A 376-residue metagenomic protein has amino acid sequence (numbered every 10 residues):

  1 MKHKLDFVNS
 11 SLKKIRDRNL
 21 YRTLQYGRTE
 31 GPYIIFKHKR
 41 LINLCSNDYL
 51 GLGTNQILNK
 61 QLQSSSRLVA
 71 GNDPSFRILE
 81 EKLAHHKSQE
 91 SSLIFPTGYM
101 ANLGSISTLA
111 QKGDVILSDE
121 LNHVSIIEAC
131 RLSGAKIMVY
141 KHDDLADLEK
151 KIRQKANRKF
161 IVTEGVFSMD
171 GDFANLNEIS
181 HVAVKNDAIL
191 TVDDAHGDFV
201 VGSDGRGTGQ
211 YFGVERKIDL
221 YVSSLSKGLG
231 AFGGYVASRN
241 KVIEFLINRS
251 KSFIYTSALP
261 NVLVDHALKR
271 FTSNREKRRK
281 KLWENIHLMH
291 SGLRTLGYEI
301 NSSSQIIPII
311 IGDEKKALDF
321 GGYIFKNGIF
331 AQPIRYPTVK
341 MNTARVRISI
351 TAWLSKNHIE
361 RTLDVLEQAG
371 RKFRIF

Functional and structural regions predicted by a protein language model:
D6-S10, K14-S64, A188: N-terminal "arm"/small-domain region of PLP-dependent enzymes with the aminotransferase-like
K60-G98, I286: Conserved N-terminal alpha-helix of the aminotransferase class I/II PLP-enzyme fold
P74, E81, K326-N327, T338-F376: PLP-dependent enzyme catalytic core of the Aspartate aminotransferase-like
S105-V124: Conserved PLP-anchoring active-site segment centered on the Schiff-base-forming lysine
M138, H142-V192: Active-site phosphate-binding strand-loop segment of PLP-dependent enzymes
D204, Q210-F245: Active-site PLP attachment segment
G228-L293, Y298-N301: PLP-dependent aminotransferase class I/II
K280-H290, R294-G328, I350-A352: Conserved PLP-binding catalytic core of the aspartate aminotransferase-like
